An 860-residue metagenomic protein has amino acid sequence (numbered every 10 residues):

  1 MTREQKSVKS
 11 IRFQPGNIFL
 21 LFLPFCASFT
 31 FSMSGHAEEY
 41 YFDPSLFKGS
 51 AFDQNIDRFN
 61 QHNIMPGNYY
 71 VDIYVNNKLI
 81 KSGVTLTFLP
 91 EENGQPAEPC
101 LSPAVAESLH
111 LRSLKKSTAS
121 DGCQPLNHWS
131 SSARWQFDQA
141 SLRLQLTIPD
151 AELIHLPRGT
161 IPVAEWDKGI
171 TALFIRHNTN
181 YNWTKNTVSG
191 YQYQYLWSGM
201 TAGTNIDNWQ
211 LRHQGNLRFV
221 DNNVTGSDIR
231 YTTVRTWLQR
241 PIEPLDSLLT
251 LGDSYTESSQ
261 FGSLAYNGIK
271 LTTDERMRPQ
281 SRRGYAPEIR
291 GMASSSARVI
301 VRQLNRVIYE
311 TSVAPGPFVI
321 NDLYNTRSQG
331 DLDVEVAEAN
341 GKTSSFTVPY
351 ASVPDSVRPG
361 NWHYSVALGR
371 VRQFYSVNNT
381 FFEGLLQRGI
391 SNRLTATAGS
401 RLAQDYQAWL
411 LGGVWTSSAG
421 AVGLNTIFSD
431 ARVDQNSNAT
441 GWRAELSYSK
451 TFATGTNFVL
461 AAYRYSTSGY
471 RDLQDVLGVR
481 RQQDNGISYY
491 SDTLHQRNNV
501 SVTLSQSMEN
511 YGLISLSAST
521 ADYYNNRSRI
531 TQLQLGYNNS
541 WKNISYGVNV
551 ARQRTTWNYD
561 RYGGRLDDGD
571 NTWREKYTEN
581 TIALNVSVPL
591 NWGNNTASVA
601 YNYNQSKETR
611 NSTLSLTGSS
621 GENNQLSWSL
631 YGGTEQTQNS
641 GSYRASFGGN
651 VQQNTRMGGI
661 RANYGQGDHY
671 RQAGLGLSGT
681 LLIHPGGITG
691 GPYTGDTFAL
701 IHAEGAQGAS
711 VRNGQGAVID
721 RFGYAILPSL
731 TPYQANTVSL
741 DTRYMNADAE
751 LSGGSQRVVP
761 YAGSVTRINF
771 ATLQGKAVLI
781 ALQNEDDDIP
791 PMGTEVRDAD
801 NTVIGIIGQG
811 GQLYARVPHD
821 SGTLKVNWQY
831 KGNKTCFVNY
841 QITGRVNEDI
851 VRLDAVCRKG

Functional and structural regions predicted by a protein language model:
T2-S10, G16, F25-S28, G35-R283 (+1 more regions): Post-signal-peptide, soluble extracytosolic/periplasmic N-terminal scaffold domains of envelope/secretory systems
M65-F88, G705-Q715, D786-D800: Short, ordered, surface-exposed loop/turn motifs in non-cytosolic proteins
I73, I289-G291, A699-A703, K776-E785: A short, amphipathic beta-strand motif
T85, L630, G716-Y724, N801-G810: Short, acidic Ser/Thr/Gly-rich low-complexity loop/linker segments typical of extracellular and cell-surface proteins
E92-L101, L323-Q329, Y724-E750, A762 (+1 more regions): Short Pro-Gly-centered beta-turn/loop motif in secreted/extracellular proteins
R143-T147, P354-V357, G754-Q774, Y840-G860: Extracellular beta-sheet/turn segments enriched in Thr/Pro/Gly and aliphatic residues
W166, Q194-D207, I229-E243, N378-S400 (+11 more regions): Feature captures outer-membrane beta-barrel proteins of Gram-negative bacteria and organelles
G169-S189, W209-D221, L249-D253, H363-R372 (+13 more regions): Transmembrane beta-strand segments that form the barrel wall of outer-membrane beta-barrel proteins
